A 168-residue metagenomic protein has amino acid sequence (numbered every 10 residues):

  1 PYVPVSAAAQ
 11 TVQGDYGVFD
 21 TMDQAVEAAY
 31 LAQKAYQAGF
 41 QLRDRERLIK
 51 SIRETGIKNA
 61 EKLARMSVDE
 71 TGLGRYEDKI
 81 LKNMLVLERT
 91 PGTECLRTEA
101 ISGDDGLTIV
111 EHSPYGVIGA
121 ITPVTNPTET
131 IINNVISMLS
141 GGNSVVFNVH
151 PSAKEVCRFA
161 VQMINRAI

Functional and structural regions predicted by a protein language model:
P1-I109: N-terminal Rossmann-like NAD(P)+-binding subdomain of aldehyde/semialdehyde dehydrogenases
L96-A167: Conserved small-residue-rich beta-alpha loop and adjacent elements that most often cradle the phosphate/pyrophosphate
